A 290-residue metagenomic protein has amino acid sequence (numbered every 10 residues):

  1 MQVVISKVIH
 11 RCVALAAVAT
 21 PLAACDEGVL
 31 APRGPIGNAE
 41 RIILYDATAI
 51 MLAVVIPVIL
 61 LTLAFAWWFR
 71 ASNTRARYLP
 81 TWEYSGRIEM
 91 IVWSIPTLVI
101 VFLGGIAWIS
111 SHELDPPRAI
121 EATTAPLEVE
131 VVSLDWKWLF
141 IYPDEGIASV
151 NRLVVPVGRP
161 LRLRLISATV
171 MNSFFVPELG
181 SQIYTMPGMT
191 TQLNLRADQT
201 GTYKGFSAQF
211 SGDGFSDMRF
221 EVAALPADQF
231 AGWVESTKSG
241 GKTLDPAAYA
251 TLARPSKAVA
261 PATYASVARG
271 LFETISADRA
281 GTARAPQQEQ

Functional and structural regions predicted by a protein language model:
M1-E27: N-terminal secretory/membrane targeting signals
Q2-C12, I36-P57, I91-S94: Membrane-entry segments of alpha-helical transmembrane domains in multi-pass membrane proteins
V18-P21, T62, L103-A107: Structural signal for membrane-spanning alpha-helices in multi-pass inner-membrane proteins, emphasizing helix cores
D26-L44, W67-Q290: Non-transmembrane, membrane-proximal soluble domains of secreted or membrane proteins
V55-A71: Alpha-helical transmembrane segments
